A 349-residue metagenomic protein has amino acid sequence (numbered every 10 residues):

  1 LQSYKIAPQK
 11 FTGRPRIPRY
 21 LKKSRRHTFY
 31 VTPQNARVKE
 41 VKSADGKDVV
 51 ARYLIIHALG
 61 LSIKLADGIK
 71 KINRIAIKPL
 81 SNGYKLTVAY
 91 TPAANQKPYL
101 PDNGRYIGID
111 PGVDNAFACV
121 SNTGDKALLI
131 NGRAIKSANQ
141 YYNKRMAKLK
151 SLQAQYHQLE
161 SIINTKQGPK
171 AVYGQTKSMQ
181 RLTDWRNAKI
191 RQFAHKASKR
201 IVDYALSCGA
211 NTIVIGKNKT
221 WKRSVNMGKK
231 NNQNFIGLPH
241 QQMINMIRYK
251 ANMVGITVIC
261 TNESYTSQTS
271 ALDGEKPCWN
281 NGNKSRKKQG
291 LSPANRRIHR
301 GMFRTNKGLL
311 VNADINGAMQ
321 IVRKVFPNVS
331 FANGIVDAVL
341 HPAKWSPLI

Functional and structural regions predicted by a protein language model:
L1-I349: Nucleic-acid substrate recognition interfaces
